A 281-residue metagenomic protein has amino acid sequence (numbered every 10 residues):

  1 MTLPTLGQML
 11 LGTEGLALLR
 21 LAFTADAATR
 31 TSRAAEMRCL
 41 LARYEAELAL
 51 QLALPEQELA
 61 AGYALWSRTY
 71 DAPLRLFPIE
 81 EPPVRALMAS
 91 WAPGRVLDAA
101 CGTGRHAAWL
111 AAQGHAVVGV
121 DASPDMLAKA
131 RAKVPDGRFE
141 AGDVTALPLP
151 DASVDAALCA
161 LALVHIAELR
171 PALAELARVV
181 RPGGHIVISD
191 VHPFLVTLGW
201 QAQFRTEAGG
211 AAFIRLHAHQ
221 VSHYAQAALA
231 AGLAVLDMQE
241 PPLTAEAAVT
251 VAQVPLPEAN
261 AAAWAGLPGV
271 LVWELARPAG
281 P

Functional and structural regions predicted by a protein language model:
T2-W91, R105, W109, K129 (+2 more regions): Conserved class I S-adenosyl-L-methionine
R95-A99, T103-A146: Class I SAM-dependent methyltransferase SAM/SAH-binding core
T145-A156: A short acidic, Gly/Pro-enriched loop at the edge of an enzyme's catalytic core that lines a small-molecule cofactor
A156-L169: A short SAM/SAH-binding and catalytic strip from SAM-dependent methyltransferases
R170-P182: A short glycine-rich, Lys/Arg-flanked "PGG" loop and its adjoining helix->strand segment in the class I
H185-A211, R215: Conserved class I S-adenosyl-L-methionine
L216-M238: Short alpha-helix
A234-P281: Conserved Class I S-adenosyl-L-methionine
